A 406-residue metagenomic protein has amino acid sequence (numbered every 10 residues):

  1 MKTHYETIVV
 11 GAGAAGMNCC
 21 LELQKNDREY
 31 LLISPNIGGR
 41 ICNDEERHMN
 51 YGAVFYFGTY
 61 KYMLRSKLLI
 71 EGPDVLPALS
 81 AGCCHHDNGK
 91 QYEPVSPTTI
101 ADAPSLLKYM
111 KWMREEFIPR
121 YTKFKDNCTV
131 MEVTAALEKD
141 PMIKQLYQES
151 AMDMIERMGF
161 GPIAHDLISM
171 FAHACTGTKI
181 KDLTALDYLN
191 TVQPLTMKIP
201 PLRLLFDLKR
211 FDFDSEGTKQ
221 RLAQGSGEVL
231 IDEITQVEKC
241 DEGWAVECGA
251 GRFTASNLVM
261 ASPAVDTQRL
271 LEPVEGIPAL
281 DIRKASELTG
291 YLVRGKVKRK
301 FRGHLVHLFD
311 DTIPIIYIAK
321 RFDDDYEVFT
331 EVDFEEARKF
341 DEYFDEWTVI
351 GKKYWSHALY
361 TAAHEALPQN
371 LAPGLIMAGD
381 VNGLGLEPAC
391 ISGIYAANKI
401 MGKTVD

Functional and structural regions predicted by a protein language model:
Y5-L31: N-terminal Rossmann-like FAD-binding beta1-loop-alpha1 element of flavoenzymes
E22, R40-A78, M110, R120: Conserved FAD-binding subdomain of flavin-dependent enzymes
Q24-D44: Glycine-rich FAD pyrophosphate-binding loop
L64, P73-D182: Mobile amphipathic helical/loop "lid" adjacent to a hydrophobic cofactor/ligand pocket
T191-C248, F253: Helical element adjacent to the flavin cofactor pocket in flavoenzyme catalytic cores
T235-F344: Mid-domain catalytic core of redox enzymes that form a hydrophobic substrate pocket/lid adjacent to a catalytic redox
Y317-D406: Conserved flavin/dinucleotide-binding core of flavoenzymes
